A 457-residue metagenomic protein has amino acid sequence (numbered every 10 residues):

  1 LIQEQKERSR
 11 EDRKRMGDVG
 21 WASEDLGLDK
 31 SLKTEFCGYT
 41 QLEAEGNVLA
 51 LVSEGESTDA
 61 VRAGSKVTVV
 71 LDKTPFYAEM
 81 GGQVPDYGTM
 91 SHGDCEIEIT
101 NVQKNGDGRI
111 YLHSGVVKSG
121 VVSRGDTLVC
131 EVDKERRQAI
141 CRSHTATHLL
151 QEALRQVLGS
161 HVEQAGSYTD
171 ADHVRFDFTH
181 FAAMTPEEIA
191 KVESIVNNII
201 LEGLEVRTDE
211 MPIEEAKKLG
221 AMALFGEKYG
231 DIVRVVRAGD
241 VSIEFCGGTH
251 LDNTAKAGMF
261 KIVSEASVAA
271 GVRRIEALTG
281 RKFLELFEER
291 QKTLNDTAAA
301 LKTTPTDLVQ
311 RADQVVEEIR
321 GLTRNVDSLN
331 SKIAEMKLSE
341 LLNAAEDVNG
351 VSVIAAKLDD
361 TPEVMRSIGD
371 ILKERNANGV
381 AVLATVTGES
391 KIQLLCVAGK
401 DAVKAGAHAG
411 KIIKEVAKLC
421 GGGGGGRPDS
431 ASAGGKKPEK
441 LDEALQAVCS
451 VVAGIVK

Functional and structural regions predicted by a protein language model:
L1-K457: A glycine- and charged-residue-rich anion-binding loop/surface
